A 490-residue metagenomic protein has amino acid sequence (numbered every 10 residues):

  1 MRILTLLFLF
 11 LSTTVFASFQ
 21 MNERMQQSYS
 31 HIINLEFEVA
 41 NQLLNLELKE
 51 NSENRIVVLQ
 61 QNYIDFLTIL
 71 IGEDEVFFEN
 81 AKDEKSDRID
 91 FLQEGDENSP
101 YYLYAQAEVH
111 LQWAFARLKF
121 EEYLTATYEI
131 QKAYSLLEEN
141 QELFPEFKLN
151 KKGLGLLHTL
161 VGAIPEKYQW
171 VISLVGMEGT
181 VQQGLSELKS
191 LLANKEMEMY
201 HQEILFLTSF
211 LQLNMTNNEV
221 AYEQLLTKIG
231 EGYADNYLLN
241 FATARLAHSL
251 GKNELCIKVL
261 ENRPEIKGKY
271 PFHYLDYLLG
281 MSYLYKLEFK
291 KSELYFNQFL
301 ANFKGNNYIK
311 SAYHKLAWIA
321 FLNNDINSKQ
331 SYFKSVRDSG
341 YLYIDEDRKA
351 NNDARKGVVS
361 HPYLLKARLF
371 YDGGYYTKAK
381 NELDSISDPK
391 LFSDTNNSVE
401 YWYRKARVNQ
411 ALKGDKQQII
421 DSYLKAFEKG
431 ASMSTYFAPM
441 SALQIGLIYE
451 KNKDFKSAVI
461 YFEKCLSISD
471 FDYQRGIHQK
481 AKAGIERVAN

Functional and structural regions predicted by a protein language model:
S18, N45-S52, E94-E97, E142-L143 (+10 more regions): Solenoid-like repeat scaffolds
S18-R24, S99, F147-K148, P165-E166 (+9 more regions): Generic helix N-cap/helix-start motif at coil->alpha-helix transitions
Q26, Q60, I64-L67, A105 (+11 more regions): "A position-specific structural signal for the A-helix of alpha-solenoid helical repeats
H31, E36-L43, Q61-K228, N351: Short coil/linker segments at helix-helix boundaries
L35, E121, Y128, G179 (+7 more regions): Residue-level detector of the short coil/turn that links helix A to helix B within each tetratricopeptide repeat
L43-L46, F77-E94, T125-E138, G176-L191 (+8 more regions): Alpha-helical repeat scaffolds
F206-N214, A244-S249, L364-G374, K390-T435: Alpha-helical adaptor scaffolds
Q212, Y222-D338: Long, internal scaffold/assembly segments composed of regular secondary structure
